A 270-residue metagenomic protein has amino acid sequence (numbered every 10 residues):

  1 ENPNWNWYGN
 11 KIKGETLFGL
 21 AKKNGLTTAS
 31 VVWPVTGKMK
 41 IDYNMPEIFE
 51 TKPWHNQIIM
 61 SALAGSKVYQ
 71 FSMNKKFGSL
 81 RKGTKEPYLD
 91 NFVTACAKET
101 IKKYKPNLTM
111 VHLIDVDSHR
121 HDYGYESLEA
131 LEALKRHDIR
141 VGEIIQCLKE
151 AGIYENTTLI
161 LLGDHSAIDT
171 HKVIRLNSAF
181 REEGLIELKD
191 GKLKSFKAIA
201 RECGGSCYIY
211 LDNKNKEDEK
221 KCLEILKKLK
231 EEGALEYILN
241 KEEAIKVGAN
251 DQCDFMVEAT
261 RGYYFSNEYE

Functional and structural regions predicted by a protein language model:
E1-G124, D218-K221, K227-E231, S266: His/Asp/Glu-rich, glycine-adjacent segments that coordinate divalent cations and/or stabilize oxyanion chemistry on
N2-Y8, E143-I144, L148-E270: Secreted, luminal/periplasmic, and some membrane-associated catalytic domains that remodel anionic oxygen-ester
P46-E50, L128, N177-A179: Short, hinge-like loop/turn segments at secondary-structure boundaries
P53-Q57, L134-H137, G184-E187, A234-L235: Glycine-rich loops and low-complexity Gly/Arg-rich segments that provide flexible linkers or classic glycine-based
E99, R136-I139, E143-Q146: Alpha-helical scaffolding segments of alpha/beta enzyme cores, especially the outer helices of TIM-barrel or partial
Y123-D138: Active-site-proximal segments of metal-dependent phosphoesterases and phosphodiesterases across multiple
